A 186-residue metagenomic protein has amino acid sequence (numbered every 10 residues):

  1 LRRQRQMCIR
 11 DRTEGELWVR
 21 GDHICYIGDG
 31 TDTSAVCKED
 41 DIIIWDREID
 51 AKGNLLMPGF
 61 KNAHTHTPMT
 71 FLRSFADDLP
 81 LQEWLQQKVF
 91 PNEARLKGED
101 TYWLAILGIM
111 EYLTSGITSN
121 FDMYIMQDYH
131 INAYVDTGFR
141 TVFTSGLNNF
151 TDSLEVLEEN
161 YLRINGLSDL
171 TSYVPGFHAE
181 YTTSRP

Functional and structural regions predicted by a protein language model:
R2-I9: Short, small-residue-biased leader/transition segments that mark boundaries at the very start of proteins
R10-M57: Histidine-rich, glycine-flanked metal-binding segment
L17, D22, G53, H64 (+4 more regions): Divalent metal-coordination and catalytic microenvironments
C37-E83, I106, M110-T114: Replace "His-x-His-based motif
F71-W103, T137-S145, N165: Active-site gating loops and adjacent loop-to-helix segments of metal-dependent hydrolytic enzymes
K97-I109, Y124-Q127, D152-Y161: Short, acidic/polar
T118-S119, R140: Short acidic/polar active-site loop segments enriched in Thr and Asp
H130-P186: Metal-coordinating catalytic core of metallo-dependent amide/deamination hydrolases
